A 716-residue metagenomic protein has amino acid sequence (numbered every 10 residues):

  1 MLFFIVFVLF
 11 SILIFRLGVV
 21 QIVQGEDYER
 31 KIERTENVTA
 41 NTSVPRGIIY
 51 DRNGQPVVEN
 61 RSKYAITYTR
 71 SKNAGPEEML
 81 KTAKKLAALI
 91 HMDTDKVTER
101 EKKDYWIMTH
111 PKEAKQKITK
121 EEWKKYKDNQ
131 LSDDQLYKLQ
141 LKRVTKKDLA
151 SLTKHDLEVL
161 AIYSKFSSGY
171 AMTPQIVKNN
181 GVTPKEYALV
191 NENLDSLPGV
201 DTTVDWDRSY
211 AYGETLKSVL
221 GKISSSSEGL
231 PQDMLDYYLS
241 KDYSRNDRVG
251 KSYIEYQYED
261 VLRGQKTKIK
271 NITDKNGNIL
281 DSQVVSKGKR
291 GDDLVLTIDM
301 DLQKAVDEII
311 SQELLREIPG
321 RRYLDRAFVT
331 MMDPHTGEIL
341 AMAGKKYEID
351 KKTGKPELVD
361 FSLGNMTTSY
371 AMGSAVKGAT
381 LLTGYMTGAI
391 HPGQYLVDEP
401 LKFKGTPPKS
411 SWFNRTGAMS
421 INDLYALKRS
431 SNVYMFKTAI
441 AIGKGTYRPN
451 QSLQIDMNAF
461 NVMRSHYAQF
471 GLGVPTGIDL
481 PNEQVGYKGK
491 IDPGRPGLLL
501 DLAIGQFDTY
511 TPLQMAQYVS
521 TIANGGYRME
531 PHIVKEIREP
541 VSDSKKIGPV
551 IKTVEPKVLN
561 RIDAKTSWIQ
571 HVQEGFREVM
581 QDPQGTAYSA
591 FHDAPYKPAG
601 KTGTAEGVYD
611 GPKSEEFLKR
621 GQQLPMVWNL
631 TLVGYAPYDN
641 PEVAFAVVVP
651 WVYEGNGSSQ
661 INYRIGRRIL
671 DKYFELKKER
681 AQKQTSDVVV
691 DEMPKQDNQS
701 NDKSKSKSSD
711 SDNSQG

Functional and structural regions predicted by a protein language model:
M1-D260, K266-L280, S286, A439 (+3 more regions): Membrane-proximal periplasmic segments of bacterial cell-envelope enzymes, especially penicillin-binding proteins
E29-N41, L302-R322: Short, basic/aromatic recognition patches
R46-I49, L197-D201, P319-M332: Short N-terminal helix-loop-first-beta-strand/juxtamembrane motif that initiates sensory/input modules
P56-E59, Y64, I272-K287, I298 (+4 more regions): Beta-lactam-recognizing serine transpeptidase/beta-lactamase-like catalytic domain environment
E77-A88, A188, E192, K217 (+15 more regions): Solvent-exposed, polar/charged alpha-helical surfaces in well-ordered, non-transmembrane soluble domains, broadly
P650-N662: A short acidic/glycine-rich loop-to-helix N-cap element
E675-Q684: Flexible helix-coil linker/hinge segments at domain or subdomain boundaries
